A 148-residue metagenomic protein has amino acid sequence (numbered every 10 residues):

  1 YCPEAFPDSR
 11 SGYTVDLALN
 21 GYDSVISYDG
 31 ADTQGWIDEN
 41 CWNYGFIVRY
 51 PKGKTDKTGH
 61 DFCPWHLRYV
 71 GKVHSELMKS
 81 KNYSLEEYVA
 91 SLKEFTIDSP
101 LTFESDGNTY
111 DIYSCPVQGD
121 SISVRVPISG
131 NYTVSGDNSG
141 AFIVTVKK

Functional and structural regions predicted by a protein language model:
Y1-E104, N108-K148: Cell-envelope/glycan interface and biosynthesis
